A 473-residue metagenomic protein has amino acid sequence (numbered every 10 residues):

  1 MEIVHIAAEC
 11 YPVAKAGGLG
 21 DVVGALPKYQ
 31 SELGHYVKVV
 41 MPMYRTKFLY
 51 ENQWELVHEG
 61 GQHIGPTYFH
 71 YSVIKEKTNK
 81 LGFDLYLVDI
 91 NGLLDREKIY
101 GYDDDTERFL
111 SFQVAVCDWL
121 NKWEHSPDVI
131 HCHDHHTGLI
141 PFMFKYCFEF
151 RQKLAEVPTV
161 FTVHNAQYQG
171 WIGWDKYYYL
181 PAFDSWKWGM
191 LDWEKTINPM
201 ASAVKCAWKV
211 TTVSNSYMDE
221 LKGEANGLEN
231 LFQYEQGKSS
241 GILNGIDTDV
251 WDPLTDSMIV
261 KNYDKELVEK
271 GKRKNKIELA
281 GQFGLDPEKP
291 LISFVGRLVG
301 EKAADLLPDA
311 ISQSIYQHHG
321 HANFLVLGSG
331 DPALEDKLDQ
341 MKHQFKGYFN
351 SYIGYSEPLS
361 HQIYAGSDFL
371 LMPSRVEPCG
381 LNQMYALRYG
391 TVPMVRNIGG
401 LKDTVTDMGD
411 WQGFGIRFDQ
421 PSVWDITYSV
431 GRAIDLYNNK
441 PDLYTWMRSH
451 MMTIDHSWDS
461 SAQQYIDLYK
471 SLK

Functional and structural regions predicted by a protein language model:
M1-K473: Catalytic cores of nucleotide-sugar-dependent glycosyltransferases that transfer UDP/GDP/TDP-activated
